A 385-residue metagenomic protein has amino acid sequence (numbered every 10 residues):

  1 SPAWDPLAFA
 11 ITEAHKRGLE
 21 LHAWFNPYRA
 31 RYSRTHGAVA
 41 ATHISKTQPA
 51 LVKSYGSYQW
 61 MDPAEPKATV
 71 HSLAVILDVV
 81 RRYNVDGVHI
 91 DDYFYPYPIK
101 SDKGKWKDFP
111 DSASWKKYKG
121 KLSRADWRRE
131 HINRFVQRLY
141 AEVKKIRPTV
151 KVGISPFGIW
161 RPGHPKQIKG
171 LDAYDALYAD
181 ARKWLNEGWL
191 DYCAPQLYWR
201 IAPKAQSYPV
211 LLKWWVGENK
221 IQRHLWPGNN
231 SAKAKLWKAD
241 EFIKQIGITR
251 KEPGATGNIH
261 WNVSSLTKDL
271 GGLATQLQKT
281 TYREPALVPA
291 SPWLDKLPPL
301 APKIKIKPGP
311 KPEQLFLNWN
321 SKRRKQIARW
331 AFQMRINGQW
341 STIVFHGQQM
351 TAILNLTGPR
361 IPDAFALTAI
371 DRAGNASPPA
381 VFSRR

Functional and structural regions predicted by a protein language model:
S1-H15, E130-A141: Aromatic- and glycine-enriched glycan-recognition loops and surfaces that form the carbohydrate-binding subsites
S1-P6, T12, H22-R82, A176: Active-site-adjacent "subsite" loops/lids of carbohydrate-active enzymes
H71-V75, R81-R82, D86-L211, E218-Q222: Active-site neighborhood of glycoside hydrolase catalytic domains
Y178-R182, N186-K204, W215-L294: Substrate-binding cleft of secreted/luminal carbohydrate-active enzymes
E313-Q326: Conserved aromatic anchor
R329-F332: Short beta-strand elements bearing conserved aromatic residues within extracellular beta-rich modules
T342-Q349: Short beta-strand segments within Ig-like beta-sandwich modules, predominantly Fibronectin type-III
L354-A376: Beta-strand-rich modules
